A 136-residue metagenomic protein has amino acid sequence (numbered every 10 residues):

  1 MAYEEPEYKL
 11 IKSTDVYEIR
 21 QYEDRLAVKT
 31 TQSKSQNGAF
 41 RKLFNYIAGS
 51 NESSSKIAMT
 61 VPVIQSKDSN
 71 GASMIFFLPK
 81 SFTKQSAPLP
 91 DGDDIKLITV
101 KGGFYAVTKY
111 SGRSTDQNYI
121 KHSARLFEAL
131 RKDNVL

Functional and structural regions predicted by a protein language model:
M1-L136: A solvent-exposed interaction/effector surface
